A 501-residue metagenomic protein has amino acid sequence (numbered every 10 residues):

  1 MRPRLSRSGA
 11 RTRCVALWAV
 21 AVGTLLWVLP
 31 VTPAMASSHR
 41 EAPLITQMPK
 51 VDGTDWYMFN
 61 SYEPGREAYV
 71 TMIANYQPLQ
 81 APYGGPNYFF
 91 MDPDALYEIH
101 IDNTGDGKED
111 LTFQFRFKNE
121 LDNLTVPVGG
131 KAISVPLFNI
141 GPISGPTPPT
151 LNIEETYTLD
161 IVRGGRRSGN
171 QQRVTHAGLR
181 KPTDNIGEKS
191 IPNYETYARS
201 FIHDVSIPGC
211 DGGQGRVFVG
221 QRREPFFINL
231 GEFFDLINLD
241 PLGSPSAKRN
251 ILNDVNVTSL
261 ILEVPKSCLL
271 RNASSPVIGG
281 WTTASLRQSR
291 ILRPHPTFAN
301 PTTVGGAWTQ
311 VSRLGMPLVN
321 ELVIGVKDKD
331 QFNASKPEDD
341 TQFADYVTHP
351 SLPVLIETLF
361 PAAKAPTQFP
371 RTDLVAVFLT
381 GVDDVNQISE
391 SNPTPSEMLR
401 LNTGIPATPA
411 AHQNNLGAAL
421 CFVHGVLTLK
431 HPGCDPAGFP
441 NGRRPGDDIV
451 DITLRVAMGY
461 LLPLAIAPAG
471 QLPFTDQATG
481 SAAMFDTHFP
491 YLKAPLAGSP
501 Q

Functional and structural regions predicted by a protein language model:
M1-R13: N-terminal secretory signal peptides that target proteins for export/translocation
A10, G23-L26, F218, Q310: Residue-level detector of alpha-helical transmembrane segments in integral membrane proteins
V15-P30: Bacterial N-terminal signal peptides
A34-Q501: Surface-exposed extracytoplasmic segments
